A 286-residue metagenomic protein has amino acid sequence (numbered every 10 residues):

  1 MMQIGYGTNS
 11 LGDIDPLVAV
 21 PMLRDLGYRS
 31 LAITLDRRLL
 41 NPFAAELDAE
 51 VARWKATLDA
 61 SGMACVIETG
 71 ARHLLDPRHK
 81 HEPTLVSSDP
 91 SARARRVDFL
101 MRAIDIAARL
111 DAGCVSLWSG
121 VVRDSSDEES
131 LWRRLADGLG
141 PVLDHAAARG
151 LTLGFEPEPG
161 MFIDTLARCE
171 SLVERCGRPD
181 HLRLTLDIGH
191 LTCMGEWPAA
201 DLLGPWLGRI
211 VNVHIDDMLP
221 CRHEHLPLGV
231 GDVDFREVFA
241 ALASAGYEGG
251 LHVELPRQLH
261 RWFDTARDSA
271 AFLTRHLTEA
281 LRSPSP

Functional and structural regions predicted by a protein language model:
M1-G5, G12-R29, D59, D111 (+3 more regions): Histidine-acidic metal/acid-base catalytic patches
S10-G12, L35-R37, A71-H73, S119-R123 (+4 more regions): Active-site-proximal loop/turn and secondary-structure-junction residues that shape catalytic pockets, frequently
L17-V18, A60, L74-R183: Active-site acidic/histidine proton-transfer and metal-coordination neighborhood in alpha/beta enzyme cores
L31-L35, V115-S119, G150-P157, L184-L186 (+2 more regions): Short beta-strands and strand-loop turn motifs
T34-K55, S119, R123: Glycine-rich, proline-tolerant flexible connector loops at the mouths of alpha/beta enzymes
R38-P42, V86, R123-E128, T192-M194 (+2 more regions): A short acidic, helix-capping loop that chelates divalent metal ions and anchors anionic groups
P42-D48, P77, E128, W262-F263: Metal-dependent catalytic neighborhoods of phosphoester/phosphodiester hydrolases
L58-L74: Glycine-rich, aromatic-flanked loop segments that form ligand/cofactor-binding clefts across common enzyme folds
